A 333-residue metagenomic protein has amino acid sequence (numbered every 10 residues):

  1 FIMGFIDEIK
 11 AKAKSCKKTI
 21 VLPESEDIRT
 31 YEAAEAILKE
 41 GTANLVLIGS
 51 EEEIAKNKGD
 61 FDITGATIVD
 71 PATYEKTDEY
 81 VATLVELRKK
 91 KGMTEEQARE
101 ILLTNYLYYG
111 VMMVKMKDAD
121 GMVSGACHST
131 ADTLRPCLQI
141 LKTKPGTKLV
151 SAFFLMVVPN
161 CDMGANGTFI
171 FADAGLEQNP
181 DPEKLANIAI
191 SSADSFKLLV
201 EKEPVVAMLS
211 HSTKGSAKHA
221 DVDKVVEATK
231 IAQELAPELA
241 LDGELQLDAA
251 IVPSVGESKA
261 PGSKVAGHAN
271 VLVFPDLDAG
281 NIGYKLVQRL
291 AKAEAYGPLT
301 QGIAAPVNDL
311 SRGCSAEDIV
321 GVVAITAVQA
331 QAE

Functional and structural regions predicted by a protein language model:
I2-A266, V271-E333: Anion-binding alpha/beta catalytic cores of soluble intermediary-metabolism enzymes, centered on
